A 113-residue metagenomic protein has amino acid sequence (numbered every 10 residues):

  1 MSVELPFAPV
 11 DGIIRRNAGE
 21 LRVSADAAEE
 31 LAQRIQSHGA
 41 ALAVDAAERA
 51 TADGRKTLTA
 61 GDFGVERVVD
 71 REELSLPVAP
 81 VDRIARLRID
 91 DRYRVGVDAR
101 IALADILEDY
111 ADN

Functional and structural regions predicted by a protein language model:
M1-N113: Intrinsically disordered, low-complexity terminal regions
